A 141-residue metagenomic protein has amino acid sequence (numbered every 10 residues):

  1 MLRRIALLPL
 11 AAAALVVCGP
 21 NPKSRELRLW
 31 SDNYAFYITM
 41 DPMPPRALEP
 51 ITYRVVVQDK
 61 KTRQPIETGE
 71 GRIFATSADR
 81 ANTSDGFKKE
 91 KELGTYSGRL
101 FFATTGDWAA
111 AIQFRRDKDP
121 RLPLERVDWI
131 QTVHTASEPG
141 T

Functional and structural regions predicted by a protein language model:
M1-V16: Sec-dependent bacterial lipoprotein signal peptides
C18-T141: N-terminal soluble domains immediately following signal/targeting peptides that reside in extracytoplasmic
